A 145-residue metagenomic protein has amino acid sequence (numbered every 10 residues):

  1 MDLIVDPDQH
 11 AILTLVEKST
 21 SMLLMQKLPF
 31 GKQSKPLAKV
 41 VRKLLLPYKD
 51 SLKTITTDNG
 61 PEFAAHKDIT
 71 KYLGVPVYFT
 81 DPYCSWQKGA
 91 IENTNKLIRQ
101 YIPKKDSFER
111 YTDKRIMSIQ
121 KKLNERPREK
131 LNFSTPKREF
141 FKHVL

Functional and structural regions predicted by a protein language model:
M1, V16, T57-N59, T80: Short His-Asn-centered micro-motif
D2, S21, I55-D58, K88 (+1 more regions): Short, conserved catalytic/metal-binding motifs centered on acidic residues
L3-M25: Short conserved beta-strand segments at catalytic cores or DNA/RNA-binding microdomains of nucleic-acid binding
V5-D8, M25-K49: Active-site beta-loop-alpha junctions of metal-dependent nucleic acid enzymes, especially the RNase H-like/DDE
T20-L24, P47-K53, Y101-I102: Short, surface-exposed connector motifs at secondary-structure boundaries
L23-Q26, V77-F79: Short hydrophobic alpha-helical runs that function as membrane-insertion/retention elements
L46, K67-L145: Charged alpha-helix within mobile-element recombinases
D50-A65: Acidic/histidine-rich, metal-coordinating catalytic segments
